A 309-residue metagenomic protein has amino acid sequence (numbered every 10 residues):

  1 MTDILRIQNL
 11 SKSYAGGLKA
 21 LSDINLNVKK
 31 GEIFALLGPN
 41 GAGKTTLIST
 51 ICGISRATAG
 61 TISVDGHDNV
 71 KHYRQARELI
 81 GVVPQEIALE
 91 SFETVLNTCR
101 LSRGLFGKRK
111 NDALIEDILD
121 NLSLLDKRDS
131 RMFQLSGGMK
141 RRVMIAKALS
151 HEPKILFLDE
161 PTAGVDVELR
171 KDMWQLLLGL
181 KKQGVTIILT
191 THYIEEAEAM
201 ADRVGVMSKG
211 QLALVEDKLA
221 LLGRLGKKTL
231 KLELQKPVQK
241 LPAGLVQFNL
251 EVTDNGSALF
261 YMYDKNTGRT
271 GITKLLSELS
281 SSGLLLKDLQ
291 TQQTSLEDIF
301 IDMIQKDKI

Functional and structural regions predicted by a protein language model:
M1-I7, S11-D23, Y73: A short, flexible loop at the N-terminus of ABC-type nucleotide-binding domains that lies
G60-D68, Q75-A76: Conserved ABC transporter NBD signature motif
R100, G104-K127: Conserved ABC ATPase "signature" region
E152: Conserved catalytic motifs of ABC-family nucleotide-binding domains
L156-D159: Catalytic Walker B motif of ABC-type/P-loop ATPase nucleotide-binding domains
W174-Y263: ABC transporter nucleotide-binding domain
T229-M303, I309: Short, charged/small-residue-rich alpha-helical element at the C-terminal edge of ABC transporter nucleotide-binding
